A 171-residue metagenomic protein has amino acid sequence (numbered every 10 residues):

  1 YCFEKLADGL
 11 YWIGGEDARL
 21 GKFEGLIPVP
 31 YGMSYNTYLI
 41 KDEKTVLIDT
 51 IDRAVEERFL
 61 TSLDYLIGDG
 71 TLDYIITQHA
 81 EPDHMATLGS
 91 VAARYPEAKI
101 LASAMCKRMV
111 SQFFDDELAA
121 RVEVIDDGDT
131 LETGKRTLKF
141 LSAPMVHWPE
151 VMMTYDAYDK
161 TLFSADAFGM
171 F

Functional and structural regions predicted by a protein language model:
Y1-K44: Zn-dependent metallo-beta-lactamase
K5, L101-V151: Metallo-beta-lactamase
G9, I40, D49, H79-E81 (+2 more regions): Divalent metal-coordination and catalytic microenvironments
P30-M33, D52-E57: A structural motif shared across PLP-dependent enzymes of the aminotransferase-like
I40-E43, T133-G134, D156-Y158: Active-site beta-strand termini and strand-to-loop segments that position acidic
E43, A54-L101: Active-site metal-binding motif and surrounding structural segment of the metallo-beta-lactamase
V46, I76, T161-S164: Residue-level marker for buried hydrophobic side chains located in beta-strands that build the well-ordered beta-sheet
T137-F171: Metallo-beta-lactamase
